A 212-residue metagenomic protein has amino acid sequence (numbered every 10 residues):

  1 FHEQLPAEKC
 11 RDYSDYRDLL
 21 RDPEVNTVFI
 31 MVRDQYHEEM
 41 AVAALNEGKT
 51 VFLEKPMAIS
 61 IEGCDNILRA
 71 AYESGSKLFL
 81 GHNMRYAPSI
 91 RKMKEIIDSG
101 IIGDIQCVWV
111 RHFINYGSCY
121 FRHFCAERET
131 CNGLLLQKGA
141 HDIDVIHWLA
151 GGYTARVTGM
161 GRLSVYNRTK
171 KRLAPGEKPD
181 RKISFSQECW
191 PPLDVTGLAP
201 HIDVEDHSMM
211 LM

Functional and structural regions predicted by a protein language model:
F1-A7: N-terminal Rossmann-like dinucleotide-binding module
K9-D15: Conserved SAM-binding strand-loop segment of SAM-dependent methyltransferases
D15-D18, T27, E39, N66 (+3 more regions): Alpha-helical elements of Rossmann-like donor-binding domains used by nucleotide-donor carbohydrate transfer enzymes
D22, N26-T27, R33-D34, E38-R85 (+1 more regions): Beta-strand-loop-alpha-helix segment that lines the small-molecule cofactor/substrate pocket of alpha/beta enzymes
M31-V32, V204: Short, well-ordered coil/turn residues at beta-beta hairpins and beta-strand->alpha-helix junctions within
M84-H201: Predominantly a Rossmann-like dinucleotide-binding segment in NAD(P)-dependent oxidoreductases
E205, M210-M212: Active-site beta-strand termini and strand-to-loop segments that position acidic
